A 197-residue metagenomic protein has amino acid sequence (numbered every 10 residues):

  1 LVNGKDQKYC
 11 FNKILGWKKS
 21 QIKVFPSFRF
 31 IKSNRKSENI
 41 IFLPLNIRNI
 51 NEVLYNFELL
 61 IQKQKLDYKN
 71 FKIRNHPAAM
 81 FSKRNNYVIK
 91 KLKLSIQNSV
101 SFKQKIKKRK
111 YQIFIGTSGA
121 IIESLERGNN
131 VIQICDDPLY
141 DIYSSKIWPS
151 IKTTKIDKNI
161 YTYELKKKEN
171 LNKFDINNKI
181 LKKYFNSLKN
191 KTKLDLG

Functional and structural regions predicted by a protein language model:
V2, F42-L45, R74, I115 (+1 more regions): Short hydrophobic segments within beta-strands
N3-D6, P77, T117-S118: Helix N-cap/beta->alpha junction signal
F11, L15-V24, R84-K91, G116-S187: Catalytic binding pocket for nucleotide-activated donors in carbohydrate/polymer assembly enzymes
W17-K90: Conserved catalytic-core segment of nucleotide-activated headgroup transferases in glycan assembly
V24-P26, K93-V100: Active-site donor-binding acidic/aromatic loop of nucleotide-activated sugar and phosphosugar transferases involved
N85, F102-K103: Acidic, amphipathic alpha-helical patches
I106-K107, E126: Flexible glycine/serine/alanine-rich "lid" or loop that lines and gates the nucleotide-sugar donor pocket in diverse
K107-I115: Acidic donor-binding loop of glycosyltransferase active sites
